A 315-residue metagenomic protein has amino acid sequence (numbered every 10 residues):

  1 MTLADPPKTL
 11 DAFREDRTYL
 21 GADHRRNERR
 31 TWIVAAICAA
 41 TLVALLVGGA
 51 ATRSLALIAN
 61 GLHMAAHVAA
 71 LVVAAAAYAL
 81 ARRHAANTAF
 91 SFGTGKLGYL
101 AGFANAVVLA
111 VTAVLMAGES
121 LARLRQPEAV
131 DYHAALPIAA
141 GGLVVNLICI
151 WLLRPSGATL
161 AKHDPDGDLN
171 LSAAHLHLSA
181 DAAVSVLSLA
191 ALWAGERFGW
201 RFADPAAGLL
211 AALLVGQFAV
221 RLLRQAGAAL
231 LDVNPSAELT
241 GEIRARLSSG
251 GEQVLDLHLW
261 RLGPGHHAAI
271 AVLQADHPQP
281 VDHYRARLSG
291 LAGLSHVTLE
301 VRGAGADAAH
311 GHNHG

Functional and structural regions predicted by a protein language model:
T2-L20, R26, L62, A70-L80 (+1 more regions): Alpha-helical transmembrane segments and adjacent TM-loop junctions that form the membrane-embedded core of multi-pass
R25-R29, A50: Residue-level marker of regulatory loop/turn positions in helix-turn-helix DNA-binding domains and in histidine
T31-G48, V145-I148: First transmembrane helix
I33, L55, L169: Residues that recognize and position ribonucleotide moieties
C38, L55-A59, S172-A173: Active-site alpha-helix of zinc metalloproteases
V47-I58, Q126-A129, H133: Interfacial helix-loop-helix junctions of multi-pass membrane proteins
